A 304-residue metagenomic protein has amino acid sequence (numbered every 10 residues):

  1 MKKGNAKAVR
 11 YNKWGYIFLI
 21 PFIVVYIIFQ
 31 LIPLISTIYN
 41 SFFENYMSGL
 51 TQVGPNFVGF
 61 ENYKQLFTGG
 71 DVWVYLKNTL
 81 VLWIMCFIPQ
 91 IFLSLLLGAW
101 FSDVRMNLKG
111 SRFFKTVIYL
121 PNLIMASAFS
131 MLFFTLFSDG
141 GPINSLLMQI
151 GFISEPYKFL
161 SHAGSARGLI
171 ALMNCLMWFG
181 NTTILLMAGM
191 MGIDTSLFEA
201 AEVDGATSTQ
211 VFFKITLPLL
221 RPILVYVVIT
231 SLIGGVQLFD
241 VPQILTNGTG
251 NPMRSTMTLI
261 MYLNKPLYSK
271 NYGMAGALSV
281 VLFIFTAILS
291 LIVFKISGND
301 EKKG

Functional and structural regions predicted by a protein language model:
M1-G4: N-terminal leader/signal peptides at the extreme start of proteins
K7-G304: A structural signal for multi-pass alpha-helical bundles of membrane permease subunits that mediate small-molecule
